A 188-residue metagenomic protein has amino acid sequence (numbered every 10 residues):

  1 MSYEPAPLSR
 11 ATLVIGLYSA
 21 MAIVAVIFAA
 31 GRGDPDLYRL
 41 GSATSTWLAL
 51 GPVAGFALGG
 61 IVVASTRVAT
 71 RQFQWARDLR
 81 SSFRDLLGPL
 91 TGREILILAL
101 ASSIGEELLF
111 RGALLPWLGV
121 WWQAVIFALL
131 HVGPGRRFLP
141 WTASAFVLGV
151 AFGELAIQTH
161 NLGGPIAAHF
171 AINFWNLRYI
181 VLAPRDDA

Functional and structural regions predicted by a protein language model:
M1-I27: Cytosolic-side membrane-entry/anchor segment at the start of a transmembrane helix
Y3-P7, D36-Y38, A183-P184: Juxtamembrane/transmembrane-helix boundary motifs at the membrane-water interface
P5-S9, S42, H160: Juxtamembrane loop-transmembrane helix junctions in multi-pass integral membrane proteins, especially the extracellular
T12-A20, G51-A57, S144: Hydrophobic H-region at the start of alpha-helical membrane spans
A20-A25, A54-T66, E106, Q123 (+3 more regions): Alpha-helical transmembrane segments of multipass membrane proteins
I27-S102, L115, D186: Juxtamembrane helix-loop-helix connectors linking adjacent transmembrane helices in multi-pass membrane enzymes
W75, R84-A188: Transmembrane helix-loop-helix hairpins at the membrane interface of multi-pass integral membrane proteins
